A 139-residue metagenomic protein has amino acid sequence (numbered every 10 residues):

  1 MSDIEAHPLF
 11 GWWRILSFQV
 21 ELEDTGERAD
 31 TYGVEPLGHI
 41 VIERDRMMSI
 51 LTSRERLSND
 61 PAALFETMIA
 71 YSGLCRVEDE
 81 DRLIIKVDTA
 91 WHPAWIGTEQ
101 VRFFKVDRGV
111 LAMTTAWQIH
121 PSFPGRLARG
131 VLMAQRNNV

Functional and structural regions predicted by a protein language model:
M1-A70, E78-V139: Lipid interaction determinants
